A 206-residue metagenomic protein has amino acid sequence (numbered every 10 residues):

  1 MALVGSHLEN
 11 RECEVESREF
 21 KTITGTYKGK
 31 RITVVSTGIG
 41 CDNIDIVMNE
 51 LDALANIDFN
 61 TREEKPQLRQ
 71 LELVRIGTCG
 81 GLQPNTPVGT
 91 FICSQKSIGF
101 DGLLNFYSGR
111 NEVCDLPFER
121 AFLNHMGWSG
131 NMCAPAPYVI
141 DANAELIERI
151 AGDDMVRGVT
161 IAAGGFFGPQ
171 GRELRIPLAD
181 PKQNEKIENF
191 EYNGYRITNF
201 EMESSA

Functional and structural regions predicted by a protein language model:
M1-Y138: Metabolite-binding pocket within alpha/beta catalytic cores that recognizes anionic/polar moieties
P117-G194: Active-site rim beta-loop-alpha module in soluble metabolic enzymes
I197-N199: Extended serine/threonine-enriched, polar tracts that run as long, contiguous segments within proteins
E201-A206: Short glycine-rich, acidic/polar surface loops and turns
